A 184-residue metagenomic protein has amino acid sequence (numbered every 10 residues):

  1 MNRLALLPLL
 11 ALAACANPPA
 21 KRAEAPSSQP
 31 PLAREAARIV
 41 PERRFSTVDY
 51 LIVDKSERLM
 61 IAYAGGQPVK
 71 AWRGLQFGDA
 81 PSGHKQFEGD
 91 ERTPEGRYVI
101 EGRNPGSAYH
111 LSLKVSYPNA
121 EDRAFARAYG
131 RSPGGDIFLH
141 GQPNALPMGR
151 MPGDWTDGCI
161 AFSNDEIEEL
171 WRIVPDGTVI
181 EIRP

Functional and structural regions predicted by a protein language model:
N2-P8: Sec-dependent signal peptide recognition, specifically the positively charged N-region followed immediately by
P8-L9, P152: Residue-level signal for mature regions of secreted extracellular proteins and peptides
A13-A14: C-terminal motif of bacterial Sec signal peptides marking the signal peptidase cleavage site
P19-A33: Short, low-complexity, disordered segments immediately C-terminal to signal peptides in bacterial exported proteins
R38-P81: A structural motif detector for short, solvent-exposed N-terminal "entry" segments of globular domains
I39-V40, S46-V48, R92-Y98, G102-P184: Exported/periplasmic cell-wall-interacting domains
M60-Y63, S82-Q86, A108-L111, P147-G149: Short, solvent-exposed loop/turn elements at domain surfaces
K70-V99: Electropositive
